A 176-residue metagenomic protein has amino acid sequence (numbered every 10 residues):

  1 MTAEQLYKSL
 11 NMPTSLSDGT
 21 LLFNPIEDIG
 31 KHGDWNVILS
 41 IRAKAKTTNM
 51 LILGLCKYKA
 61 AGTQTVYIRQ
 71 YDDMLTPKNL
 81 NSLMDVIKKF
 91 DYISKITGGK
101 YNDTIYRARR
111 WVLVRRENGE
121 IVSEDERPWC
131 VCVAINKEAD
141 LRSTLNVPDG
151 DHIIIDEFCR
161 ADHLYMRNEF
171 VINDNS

Functional and structural regions predicted by a protein language model:
T2-S176: Phosphate/NTP-binding elements of NTP-utilizing enzymes
